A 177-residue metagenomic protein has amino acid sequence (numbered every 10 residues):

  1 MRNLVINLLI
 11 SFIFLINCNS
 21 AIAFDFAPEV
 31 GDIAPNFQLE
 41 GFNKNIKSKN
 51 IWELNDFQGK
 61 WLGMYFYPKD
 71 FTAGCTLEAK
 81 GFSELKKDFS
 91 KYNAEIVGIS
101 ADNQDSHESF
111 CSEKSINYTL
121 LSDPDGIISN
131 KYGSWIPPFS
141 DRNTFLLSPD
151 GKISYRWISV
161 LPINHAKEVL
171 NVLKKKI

Functional and structural regions predicted by a protein language model:
N7-N17: Bacterial N-terminal signal peptides
N17-G41, N55: N-proximal helix/coil linker or "cap" segments that precede and/or mark the start of modular domains
P35, W61-G63, D141-N143: Short loop/turn microsegments at loop-to-beta-strand junctions
Q38-W61: A short beta-strand-turn-helix
Y65-F71, A101: Aromatic-flanked redox-active Cys/Sec active sites in thiol-based oxidoreductases, especially the WC-centered
T76-K114, D125-I128: Structural microenvironment flanking redox-active thiols in thiol-disulfide oxidoreductases
V97, E108-N143, P149: Short, internal strand/loop/helix patches that form the active-site neighborhood or redox-interaction surface
S140-I177: Thiol-/selenol-based redox modules, centered on thioredoxin-like and closely related oxidoreductase domains
